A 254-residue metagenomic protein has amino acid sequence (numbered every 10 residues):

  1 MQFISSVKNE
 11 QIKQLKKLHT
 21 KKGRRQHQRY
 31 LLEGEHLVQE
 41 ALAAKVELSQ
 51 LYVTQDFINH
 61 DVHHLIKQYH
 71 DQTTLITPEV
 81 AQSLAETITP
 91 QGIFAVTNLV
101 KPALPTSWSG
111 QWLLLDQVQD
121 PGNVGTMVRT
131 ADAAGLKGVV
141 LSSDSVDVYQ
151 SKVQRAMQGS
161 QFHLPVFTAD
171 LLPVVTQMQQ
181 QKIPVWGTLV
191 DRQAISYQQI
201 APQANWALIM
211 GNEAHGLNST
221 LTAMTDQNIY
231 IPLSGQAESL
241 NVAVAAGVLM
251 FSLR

Functional and structural regions predicted by a protein language model:
M1-N59, S145-V146: Boundary-proximal intrinsically disordered activation/regulatory segments immediately upstream of a helical core
F3-S6, T74-T77, L164-V174: Short acidic-hydrophobic, aromatic-tinged amphipathic segments that line or gate anion-handling sites
G34, D120-T126, L240-A245: Amphipathic alpha-helical repeat scaffolds
A43, P105-Q193: RNA substrate-binding interface of SAM-dependent RNA methyltransferases
D71-V96: Glycine/small-residue-rich loop that forms an oxyanion/phosphate-binding "nest" at active or ligand-binding sites
I76-T77, D116, S142-S143, P165 (+1 more regions): Short beta->alpha connector loops at strand-helix junctions that form conserved, small/polar/Pro-enriched
G92, A133-A134, V148, K152-G159 (+1 more regions): Structured adenosyl-cofactor binding patch, chiefly the S-adenosyl-L-methionine
G187-A237: Active-site/ligand-binding-proximal alpha/beta "capping" segment
